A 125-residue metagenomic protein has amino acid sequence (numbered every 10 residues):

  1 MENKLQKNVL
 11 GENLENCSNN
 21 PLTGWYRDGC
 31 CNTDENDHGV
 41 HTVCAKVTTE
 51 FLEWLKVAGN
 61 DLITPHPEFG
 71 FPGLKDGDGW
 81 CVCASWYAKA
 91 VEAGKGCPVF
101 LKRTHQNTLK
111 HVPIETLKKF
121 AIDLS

Functional and structural regions predicted by a protein language model:
M1-E50, A121-D123: Extended boundary segments
K46-D61: Short, basic/aromatic beta-hairpin or loop at an interaction surface
I63-G70: Short alpha-helix capping/helix-loop boundary micro-motifs
Y87-K110: Short, compositionally biased
H105-S125: Glycine- and charge-enriched low-complexity intrinsically disordered segments
